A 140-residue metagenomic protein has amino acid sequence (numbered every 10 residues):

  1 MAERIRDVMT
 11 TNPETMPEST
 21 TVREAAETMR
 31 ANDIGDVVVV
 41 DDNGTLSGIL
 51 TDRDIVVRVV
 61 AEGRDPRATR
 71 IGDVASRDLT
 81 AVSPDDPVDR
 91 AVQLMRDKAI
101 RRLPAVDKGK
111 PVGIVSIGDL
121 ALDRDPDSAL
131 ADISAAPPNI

Functional and structural regions predicted by a protein language model:
M1-N12, T51-A81, P87-R96, I114-I140: Tandem CBS (Bateman) regulatory domains
V8, A26-T28, D42-G44, E62-R64: Short hydrophobic/aromatic-rich motifs at helix boundaries and adjacent loops
T15-D33, V40, V82-A99, V106 (+1 more regions): The conserved cystathionine-beta-synthase
M29-N32, V37-R53, M95, L103-G118: A glycine-centered beta-loop-beta connector
